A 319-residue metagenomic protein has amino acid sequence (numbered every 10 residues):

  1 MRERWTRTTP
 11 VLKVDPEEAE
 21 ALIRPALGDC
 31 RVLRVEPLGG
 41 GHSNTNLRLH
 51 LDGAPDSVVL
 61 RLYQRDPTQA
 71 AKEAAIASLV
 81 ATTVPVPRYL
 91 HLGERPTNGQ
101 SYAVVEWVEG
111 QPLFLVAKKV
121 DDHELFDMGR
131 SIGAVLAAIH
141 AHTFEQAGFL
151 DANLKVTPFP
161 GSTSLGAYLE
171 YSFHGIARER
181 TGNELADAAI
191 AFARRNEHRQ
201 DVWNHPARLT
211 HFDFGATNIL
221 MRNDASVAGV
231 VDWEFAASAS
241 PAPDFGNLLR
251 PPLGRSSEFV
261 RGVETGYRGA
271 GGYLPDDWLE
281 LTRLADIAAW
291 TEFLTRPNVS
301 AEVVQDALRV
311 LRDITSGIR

Functional and structural regions predicted by a protein language model:
M1-P10, A19, R31, A77 (+3 more regions): Phosphate/pyrophosphate-binding loops and the adjoining catalytic core of nucleotide-dependent enzymes
R4, P67, R130, Y171 (+3 more regions): Helix-rich C-terminal or lid/interface subdomains of diverse kinases
L12-C30, P96, E109, E124-L125 (+4 more regions): An alpha-helical support segment within catalytic cores of ATP-dependent transferases
D29-V35, G182-A189, G272-L281: Short, surface-exposed acidic
V35-S164: ATP-binding pocket architecture of kinase catalytic cores
G39, N44-L51, L60, Y89 (+1 more regions): Active-site acidic catalytic loop and adjacent metal/ATP-binding pocket of ATP-dependent phosphoryl transfer enzymes
R61-L62, L90-H91, D151, L209-F212 (+4 more regions): Short beta-strand segments
R95, V105-V120, A141, E170-G175 (+1 more regions): A glycine-centered beta->alpha junction motif in the catalytic cores of kinase/phosphotransferase enzymes
